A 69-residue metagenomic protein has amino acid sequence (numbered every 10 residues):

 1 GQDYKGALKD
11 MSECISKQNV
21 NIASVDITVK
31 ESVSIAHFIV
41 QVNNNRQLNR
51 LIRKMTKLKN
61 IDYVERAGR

Functional and structural regions predicted by a protein language model:
G1-R69: A conserved regulatory-domain signal marking ACT and ACT-like small-molecule sensing domains and adjacent regulatory
